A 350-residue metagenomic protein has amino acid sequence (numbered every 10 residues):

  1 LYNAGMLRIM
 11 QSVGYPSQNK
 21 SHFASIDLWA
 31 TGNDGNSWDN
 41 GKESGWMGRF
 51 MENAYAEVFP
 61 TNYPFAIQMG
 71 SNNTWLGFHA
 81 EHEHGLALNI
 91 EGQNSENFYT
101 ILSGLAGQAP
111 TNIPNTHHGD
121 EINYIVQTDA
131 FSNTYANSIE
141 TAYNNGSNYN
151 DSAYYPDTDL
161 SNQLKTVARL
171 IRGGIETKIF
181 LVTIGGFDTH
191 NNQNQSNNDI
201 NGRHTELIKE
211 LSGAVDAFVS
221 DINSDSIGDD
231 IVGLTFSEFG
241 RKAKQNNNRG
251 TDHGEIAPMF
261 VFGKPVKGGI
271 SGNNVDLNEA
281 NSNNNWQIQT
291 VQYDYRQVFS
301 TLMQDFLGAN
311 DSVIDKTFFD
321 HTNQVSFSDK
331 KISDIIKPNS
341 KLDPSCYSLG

Functional and structural regions predicted by a protein language model:
L1-S212, D216-S224, K244, P258-D343 (+1 more regions): Feature for exported/extracytoplasmic and membrane-associated proteins, marking the mature portion
Q68, L181, D229-S237: Beta-strand segments within the central parallel beta-sheet cores of soluble alpha/beta enzyme folds
D221-I227, L234-D252, F260: Hydrophobic alpha-helical bundle architecture
E255: Glycine-rich and small/hydrophobic secondary-structure elements
